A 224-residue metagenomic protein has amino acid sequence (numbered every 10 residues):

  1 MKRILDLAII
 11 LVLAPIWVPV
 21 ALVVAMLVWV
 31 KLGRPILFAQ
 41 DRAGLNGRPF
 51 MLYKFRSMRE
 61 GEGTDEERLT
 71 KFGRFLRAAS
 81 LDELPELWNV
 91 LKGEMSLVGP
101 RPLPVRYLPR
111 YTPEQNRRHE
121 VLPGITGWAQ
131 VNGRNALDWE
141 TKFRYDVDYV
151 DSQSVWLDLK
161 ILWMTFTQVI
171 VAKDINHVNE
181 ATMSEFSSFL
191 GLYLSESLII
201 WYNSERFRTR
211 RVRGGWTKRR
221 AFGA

Functional and structural regions predicted by a protein language model:
M1, W17, E66, R77-L81 (+1 more regions): Short, solvent-exposed loop/helix junctions and linker helices that flank or host conserved functional motifs
M1-R59, I161-W216: A hydrophobic, helix-centered structural microdomain
D6, D82-E83, N89, D146 (+1 more regions): Acidic active-site catalytic centers that drive phospho-/nucleotidyl reactions and related ester hydrolyses
L37-R74, T126-R144: Short, glycine-rich, amphipathic interfacial segments at transmembrane boundaries or analogous
E60, P100, S152: Short, conserved catalytic or interaction motifs in soluble domains
D65-L122, L162-T165, V169: A short, structured surface patch at a secondary-structure boundary
V131, A136-W139, Y145-D146, D151-S154 (+2 more regions): Soluble extracytoplasmic domains of inner/organellar membrane proteins
K218-F222: Short, intrinsically disordered C-terminal tails of secreted or membrane-associated proteins
